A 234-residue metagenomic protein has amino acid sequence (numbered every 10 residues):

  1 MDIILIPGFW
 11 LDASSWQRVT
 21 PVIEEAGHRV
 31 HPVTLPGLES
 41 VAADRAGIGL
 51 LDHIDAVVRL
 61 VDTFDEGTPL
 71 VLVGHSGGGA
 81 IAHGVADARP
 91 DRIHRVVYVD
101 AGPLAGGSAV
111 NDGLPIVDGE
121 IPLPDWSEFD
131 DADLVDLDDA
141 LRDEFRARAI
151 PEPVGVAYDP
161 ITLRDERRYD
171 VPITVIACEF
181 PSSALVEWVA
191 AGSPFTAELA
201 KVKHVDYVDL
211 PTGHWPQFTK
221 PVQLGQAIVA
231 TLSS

Functional and structural regions predicted by a protein language model:
D2-A42, D62, T68: Conserved HGGG/HGGXW glycine-rich cap/lid loop of the alpha/beta-hydrolase fold
G37-V71, D87, N111-P115: Active-site loop/oxyanion-hole signature of alpha/beta-hydrolase fold enzymes
V73-G78, A82: Gly/Ala-rich beta-loop-alpha elbow adjacent to hydrolase catalytic centers
D87, I93, V97-D131, V135 (+1 more regions): Flexible "cap/lid" loop of the alpha/beta hydrolase fold
A147-E166: Active-site nucleophile elbow and catalytic-triad environment of alpha/beta-hydrolase enzymes
Y169, V175-A177: Short beta-strand/loop motif that positions the catalytic acidic residue of the alpha/beta-hydrolase fold
S182-T212, Q226, A230-T231: Conserved loop-alpha-helix segment in the C-terminal half of the alpha/beta-hydrolase fold that carries the catalytic
